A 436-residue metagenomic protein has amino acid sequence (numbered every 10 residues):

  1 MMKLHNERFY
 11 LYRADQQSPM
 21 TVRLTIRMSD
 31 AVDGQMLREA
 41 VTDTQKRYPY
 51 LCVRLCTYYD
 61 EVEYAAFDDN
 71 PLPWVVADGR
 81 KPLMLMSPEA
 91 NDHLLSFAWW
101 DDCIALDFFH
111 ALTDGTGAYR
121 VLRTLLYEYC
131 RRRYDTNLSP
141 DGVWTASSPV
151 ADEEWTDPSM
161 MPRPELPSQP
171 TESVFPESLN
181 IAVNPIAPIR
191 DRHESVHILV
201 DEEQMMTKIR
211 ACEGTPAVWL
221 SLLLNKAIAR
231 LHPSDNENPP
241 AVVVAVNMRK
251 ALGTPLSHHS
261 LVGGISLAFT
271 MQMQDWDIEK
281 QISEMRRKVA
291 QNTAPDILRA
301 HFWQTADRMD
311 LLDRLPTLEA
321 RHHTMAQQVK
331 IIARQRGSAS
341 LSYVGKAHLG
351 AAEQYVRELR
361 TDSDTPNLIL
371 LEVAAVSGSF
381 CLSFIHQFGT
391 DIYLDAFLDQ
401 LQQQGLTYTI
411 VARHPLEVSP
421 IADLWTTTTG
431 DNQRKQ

Functional and structural regions predicted by a protein language model:
M1-N6, W100, L112-R120, T124-T207 (+1 more regions): Non-catalytic, low-complexity flexible loops and terminal extensions
M1-Y59, D69-S96, D107, R230-Q436: Acyl-thioester-dependent acyl-group transfer interface
D33, D114, A118, P216-A217: Hydrophobic (often cysteine-bearing) scaffold residues that line and stabilize catalytic clefts of nucleotide/cofactor
D101, D107-F108: Active-site acidic Asp-centered loop
L125, Y129, A227-H232: Hydrophobic recognition helices of helix-based DNA-binding modules
E213: Catalytic-site-adjacent helices and loops of nucleotide signaling machinery
P216-N225: Short amphipathic alpha-helical segments
